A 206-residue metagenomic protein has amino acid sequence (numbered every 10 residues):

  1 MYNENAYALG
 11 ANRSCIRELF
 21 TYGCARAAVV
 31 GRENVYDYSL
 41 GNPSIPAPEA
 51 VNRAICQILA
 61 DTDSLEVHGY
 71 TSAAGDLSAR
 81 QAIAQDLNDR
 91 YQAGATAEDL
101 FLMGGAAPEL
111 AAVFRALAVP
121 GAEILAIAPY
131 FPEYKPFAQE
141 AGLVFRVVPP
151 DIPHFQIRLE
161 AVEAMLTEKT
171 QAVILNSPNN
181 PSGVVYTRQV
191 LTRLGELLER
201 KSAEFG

Functional and structural regions predicted by a protein language model:
Y2, L9-G104, A112: N-terminal small-domain helix-loop-helix segment of the aminotransferase-like
Y2-A6, S177-N180: Short glycine/proline- and acidic residue-enriched helix-loop micro-motifs that form flexible lids or anion-recognition
L65-G206: Conserved core of the PLP fold type I
